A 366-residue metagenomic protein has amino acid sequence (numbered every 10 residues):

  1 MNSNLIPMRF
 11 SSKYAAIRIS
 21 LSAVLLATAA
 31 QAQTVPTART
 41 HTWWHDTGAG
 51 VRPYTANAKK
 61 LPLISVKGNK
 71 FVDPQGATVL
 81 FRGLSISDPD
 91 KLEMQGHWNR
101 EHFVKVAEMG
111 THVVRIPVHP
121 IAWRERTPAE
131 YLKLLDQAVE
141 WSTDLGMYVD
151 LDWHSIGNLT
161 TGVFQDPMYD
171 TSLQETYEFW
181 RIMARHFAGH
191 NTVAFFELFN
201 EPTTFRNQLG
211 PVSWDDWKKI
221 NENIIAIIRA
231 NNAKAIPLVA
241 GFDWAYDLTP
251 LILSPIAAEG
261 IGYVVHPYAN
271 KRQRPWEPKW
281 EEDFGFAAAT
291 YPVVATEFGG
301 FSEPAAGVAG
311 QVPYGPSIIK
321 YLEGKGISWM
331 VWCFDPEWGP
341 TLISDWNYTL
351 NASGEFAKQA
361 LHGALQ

Functional and structural regions predicted by a protein language model:
M1-Y14: N-terminal secretory signal peptides that target proteins for export/translocation
R18-T28: Bacterial N-terminal signal peptides
A30-T34: Boundary at the C-terminal end of the N-terminal hydrophobic targeting segment
V35-V113, F242: N-terminal carbohydrate-binding accessory modules
L61-L63, Q95, P167-M168, Q174-F195 (+3 more regions): Extracellular glycoside hydrolase catalytic/binding regions
Q75, V79-E101, W123-R126, F164-M168 (+3 more regions): Acidic/histidine-rich helix-loop elements that form or flank divalent-metal/phosphate-binding sites at the catalytic
D88-D90, P117-R124, G157-L159, P202 (+3 more regions): Feature marks short, surface-exposed loop/turn motifs that line or immediately flank catalytic pockets and channel
W98-N158, I225-N231, Q311-K325: Aromatic-lined substrate-binding rim segments of carbohydrate-active enzymes
